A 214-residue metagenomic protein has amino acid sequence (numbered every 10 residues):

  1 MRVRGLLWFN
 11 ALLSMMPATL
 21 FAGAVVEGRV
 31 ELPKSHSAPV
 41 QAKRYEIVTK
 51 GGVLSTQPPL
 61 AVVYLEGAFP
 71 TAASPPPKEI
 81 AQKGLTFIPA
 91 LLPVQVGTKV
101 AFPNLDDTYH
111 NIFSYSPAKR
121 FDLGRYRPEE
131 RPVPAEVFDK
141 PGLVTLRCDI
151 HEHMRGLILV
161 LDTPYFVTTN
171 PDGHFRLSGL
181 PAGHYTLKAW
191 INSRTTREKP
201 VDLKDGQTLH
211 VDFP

Functional and structural regions predicted by a protein language model:
M1-G5: N-terminal secretory signal peptides that target proteins for export/translocation
L6-W8, R29: Short helix-onset patch at the extreme N-terminus, typifying the N->h transition of secretory signal peptides
W8-T19: Bacterial N-terminal signal peptides
F21-P214: Extracytoplasmic copper-binding redox domains, predominantly the cupredoxin/blue-copper superfamily
